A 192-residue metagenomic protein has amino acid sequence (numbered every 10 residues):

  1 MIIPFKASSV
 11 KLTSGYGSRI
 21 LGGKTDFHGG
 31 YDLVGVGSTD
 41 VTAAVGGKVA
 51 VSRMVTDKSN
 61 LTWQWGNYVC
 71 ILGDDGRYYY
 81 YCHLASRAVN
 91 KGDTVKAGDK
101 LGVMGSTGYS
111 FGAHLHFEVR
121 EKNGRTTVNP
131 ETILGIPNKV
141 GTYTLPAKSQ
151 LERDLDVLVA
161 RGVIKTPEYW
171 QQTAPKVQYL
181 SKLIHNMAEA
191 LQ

Functional and structural regions predicted by a protein language model:
M1-G17, K24, G76: Polar/charged, compositionally biased leader and regulatory segments
I2-S8, T39-G46: Short coil-to-beta-strand transition motifs
S14, G35, V51, H83-S86 (+1 more regions): A residue-level detector for short acidic-glycine micro-motifs
G17, D26-G29, A43-A88, A113-L115 (+1 more regions): Zn2+-dependent peptidoglycan hydrolase active-site motif and core
D40-S52, V89-M104: Short, well-structured beta-strand-loop connectors
N60-G73, D93-G141: Conserved, short, structured surface segments that act as functional micro-motifs
D75, N123, K165-P167: Acidic/polar residues in short coil/turn loops that connect beta-strands within repeat-based beta-sheet scaffolds
T142-Q192: Short, solvent-exposed alpha-helical surface patches in non-cytosolic proteins
